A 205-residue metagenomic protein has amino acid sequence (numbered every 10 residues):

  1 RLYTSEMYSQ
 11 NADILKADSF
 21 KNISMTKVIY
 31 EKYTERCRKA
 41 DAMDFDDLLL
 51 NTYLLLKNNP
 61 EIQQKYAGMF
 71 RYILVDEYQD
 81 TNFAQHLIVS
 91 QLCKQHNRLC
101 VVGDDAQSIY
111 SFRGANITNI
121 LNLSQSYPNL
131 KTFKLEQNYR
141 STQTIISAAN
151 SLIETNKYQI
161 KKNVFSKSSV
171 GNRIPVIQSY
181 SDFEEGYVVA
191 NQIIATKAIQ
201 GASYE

Functional and structural regions predicted by a protein language model:
R1-D13, D18-K27: Upstream accessory/linker segments immediately N-terminal to the RecA-like ATPase cores of bacterial MutS and a subset
R1-Q10, A42, L152-K162: Proline-centered turn/helix-capping motifs that create local helix->coil transitions or kinks
E6, A12, D47-L49, R113-N116 (+7 more regions): Solvent-exposed, flexible loop/coil residues
N11-A17, M69-R71, D105-A106, F165-R173: Short linear capping/connector segments at secondary-structure termini
I14-F20, P60-E61, N129, A198-G201: Short, glycine- and charge-enriched coil/turn segments that flank and shape catalytic ligand pockets
D18-N122, K134-S141: Conserved helicase NTPase motor core
Q125: Glycine-/small-residue-rich beta-strand-loop submotif within the FAD-binding core of flavoenzymes
P128-K131, E136-E205: Helicase P-loop NTPase motor core
